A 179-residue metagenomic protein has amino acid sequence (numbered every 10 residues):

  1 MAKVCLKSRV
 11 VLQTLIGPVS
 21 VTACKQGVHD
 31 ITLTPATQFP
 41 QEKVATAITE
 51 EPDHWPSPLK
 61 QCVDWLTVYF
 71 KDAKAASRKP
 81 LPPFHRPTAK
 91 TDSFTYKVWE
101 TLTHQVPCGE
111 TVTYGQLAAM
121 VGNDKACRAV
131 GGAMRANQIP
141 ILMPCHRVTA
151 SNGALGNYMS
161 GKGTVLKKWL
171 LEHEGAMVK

Functional and structural regions predicted by a protein language model:
M1-D124, H173-K179: Basic nucleic-acid-binding alpha-helical/helix-turn surface characteristic of O6-alkylguanine DNA
R128-P140: Regulatory, non-catalytic segments
I141-V148: Short Lys/Arg-enriched helix C-cap and helix-to-coil transition segments that create basic nucleic-acid-contact patches
S151-K179: …primarily DNA-binding HTH/wHTH and HhH modules…
